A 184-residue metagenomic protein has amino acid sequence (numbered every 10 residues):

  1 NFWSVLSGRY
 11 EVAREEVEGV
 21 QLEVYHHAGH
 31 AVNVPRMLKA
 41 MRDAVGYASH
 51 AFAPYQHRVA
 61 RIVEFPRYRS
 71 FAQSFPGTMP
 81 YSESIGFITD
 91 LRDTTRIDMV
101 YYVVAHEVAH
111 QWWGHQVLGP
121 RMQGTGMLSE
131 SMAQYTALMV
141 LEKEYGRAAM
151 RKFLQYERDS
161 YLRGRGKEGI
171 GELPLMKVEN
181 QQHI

Functional and structural regions predicted by a protein language model:
N1-A105, Y135, R147, L173: Hydrophobic helix-coil surface modules that form long, contiguous segments used for peptide/substrate interaction
A28-H30, V117-L118, K177-I184: Flexible glycine/proline-enriched surface loops and loop-helix/loop-strand junctions
M37-L38, M122-E130, H183-I184: Active-site metal-coordination segments of metallo-dependent hydrolases
Q56-A60, R121-M122, G126-S129, Y145-F153: Short, well-structured active-site flanking segments
V108-G124, M139-E144: Catalytic Zn2+-binding segment of zinc metalloproteases
E130-I184: Acidic/His/Gly-enriched intrinsically disordered linker/tail segments that often contain short helix/coil "MoRF-like"
